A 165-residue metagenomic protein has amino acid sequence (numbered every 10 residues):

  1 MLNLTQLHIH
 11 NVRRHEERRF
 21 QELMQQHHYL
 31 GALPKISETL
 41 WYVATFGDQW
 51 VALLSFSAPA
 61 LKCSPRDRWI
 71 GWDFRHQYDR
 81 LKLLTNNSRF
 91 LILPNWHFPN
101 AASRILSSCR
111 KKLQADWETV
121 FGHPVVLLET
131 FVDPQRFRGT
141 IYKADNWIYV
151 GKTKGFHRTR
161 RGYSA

Functional and structural regions predicted by a protein language model:
M1-Q6: A positional "C-terminalness" feature that preferentially activates on distal terminal regions of long, nucleic
H8-A165: Acyl-donor binding region in acyl/amide transferases
